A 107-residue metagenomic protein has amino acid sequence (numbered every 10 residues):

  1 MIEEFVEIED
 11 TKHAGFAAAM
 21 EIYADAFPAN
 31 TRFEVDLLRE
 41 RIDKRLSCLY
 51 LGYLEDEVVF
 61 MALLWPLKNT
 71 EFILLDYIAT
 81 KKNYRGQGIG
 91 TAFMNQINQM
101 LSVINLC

Functional and structural regions predicted by a protein language model:
M1-D36: Short amphipathic alpha-helix that is part of the acyltransferase structural core
M1-E3, S47, V59, T70: Sequence-level motif detector for i,i+2 pairs with an aromatic at +2
E3-F5, F60, L75, F93: Residue-level detection of beta-strand scaffold positions
E21, I73-D76, N95: N-terminal, well-ordered alpha-helical segments
A26-E55, L63: Active-site rim helix/loop that mediates acceptor-substrate recognition in acyltransferases
L51, D56-P66, F72-A79: Conserved beta-strand in the GNAT
T80, G86-Q99: Conserved acetyl-CoA-binding loop-helix of GNAT-fold acetyltransferases
Q99-C107: Conserved GNAT acetyl-CoA-binding A-motif
